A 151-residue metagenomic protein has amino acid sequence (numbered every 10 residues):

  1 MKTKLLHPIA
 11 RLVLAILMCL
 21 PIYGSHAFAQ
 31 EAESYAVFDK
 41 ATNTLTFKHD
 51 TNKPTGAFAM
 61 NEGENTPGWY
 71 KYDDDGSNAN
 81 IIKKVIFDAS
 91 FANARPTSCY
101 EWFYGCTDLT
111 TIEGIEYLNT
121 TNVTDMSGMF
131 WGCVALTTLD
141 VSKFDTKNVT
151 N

Functional and structural regions predicted by a protein language model:
M1-H7: N-terminal secretory signal peptides that target proteins for export/translocation
I9, L45, N80-A94, D108-T124 (+1 more regions): Structural signature of tandem-repeat unit edges
R11-Y23: Bacterial N-terminal signal peptides
Y23-A29: Sec/Tat signal peptide C-region and signal peptidase I cleavage site
Q30-S34: Cleaved targeting-peptide boundary
T44-R95: LRR flanking "cap" motifs
T66-N78, P96-D108, V123-A135, T150-N151: Core hydrophobic positions of leucine-rich repeats
